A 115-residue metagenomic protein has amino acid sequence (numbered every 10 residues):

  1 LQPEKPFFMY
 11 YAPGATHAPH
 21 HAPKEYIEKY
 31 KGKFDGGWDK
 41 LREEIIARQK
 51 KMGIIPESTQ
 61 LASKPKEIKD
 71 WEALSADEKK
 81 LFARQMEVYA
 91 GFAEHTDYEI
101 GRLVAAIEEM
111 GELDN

Functional and structural regions predicted by a protein language model:
L1-N115: Active-site-proximal cap/lid insertion segments
